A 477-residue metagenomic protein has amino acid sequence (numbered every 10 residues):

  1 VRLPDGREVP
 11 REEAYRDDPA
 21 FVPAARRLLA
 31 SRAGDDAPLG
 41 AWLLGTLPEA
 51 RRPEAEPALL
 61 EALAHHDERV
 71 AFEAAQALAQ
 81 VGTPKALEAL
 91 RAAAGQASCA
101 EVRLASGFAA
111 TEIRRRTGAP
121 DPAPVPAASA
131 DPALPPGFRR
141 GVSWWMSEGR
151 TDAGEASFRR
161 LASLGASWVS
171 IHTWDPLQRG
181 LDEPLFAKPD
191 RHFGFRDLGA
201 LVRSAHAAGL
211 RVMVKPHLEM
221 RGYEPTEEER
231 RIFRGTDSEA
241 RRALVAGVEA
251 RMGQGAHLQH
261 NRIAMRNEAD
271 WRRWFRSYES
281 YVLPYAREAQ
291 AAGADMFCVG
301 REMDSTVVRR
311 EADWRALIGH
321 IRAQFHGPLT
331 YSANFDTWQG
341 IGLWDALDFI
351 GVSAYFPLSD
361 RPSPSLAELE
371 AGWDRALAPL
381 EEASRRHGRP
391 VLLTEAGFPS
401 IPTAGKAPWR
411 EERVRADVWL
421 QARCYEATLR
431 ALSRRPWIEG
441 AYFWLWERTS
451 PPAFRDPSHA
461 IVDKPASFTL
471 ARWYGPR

Functional and structural regions predicted by a protein language model:
V1, P10-R11, G40-L43, A74 (+1 more regions): Conserved hydrophobic register position within alpha-solenoid helical repeats
Y15-L29, E49-A64, T83-G95, G118-V125: Amphipathic alpha-helical scaffolding segments comprising HEAT/armadillo-like alpha-solenoid repeats
R32-A33, H66-D67, S98-C99: Short inter-helical turns and helix N-cap capping residues of alpha-solenoid HEAT/ARM repeat scaffolds
P124-L161: Boundary/entry segment of secreted carbohydrate-active catalytic domains
P124-P132, D237, L244, P408-R410 (+3 more regions): Aromatic-rich peripheral "rim/lid" segments of glycoside hydrolase catalytic domains that contact and position glycan
L164-E183, D197-V307, I401-T403, W444-T449: Substrate-binding cleft and catalytic face of glycoside hydrolase catalytic domains, especially the flexible beta-alpha
G194-F195, A200, K215, P328-T330 (+6 more regions): Glycoside hydrolase catalytic-domain groove-lining segments
